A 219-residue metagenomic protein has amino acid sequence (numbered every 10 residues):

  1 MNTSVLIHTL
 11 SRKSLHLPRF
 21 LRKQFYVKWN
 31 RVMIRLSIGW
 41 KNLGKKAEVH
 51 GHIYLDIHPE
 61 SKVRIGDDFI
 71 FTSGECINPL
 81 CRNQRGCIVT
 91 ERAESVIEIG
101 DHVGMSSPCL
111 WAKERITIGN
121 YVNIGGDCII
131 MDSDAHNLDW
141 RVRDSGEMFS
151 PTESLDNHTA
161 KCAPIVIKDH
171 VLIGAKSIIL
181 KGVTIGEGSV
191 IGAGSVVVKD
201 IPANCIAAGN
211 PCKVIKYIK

Functional and structural regions predicted by a protein language model:
M1-M131, N137-L138, F149, H158-H170 (+4 more regions): Domain-scale signature associated with acetyltransferase and cell-envelope carbohydrate enzymes
D144-D156: Short glycine/proline- and charge-enriched loop/turn segments that cap or connect secondary-structure elements
A175-K176, S195: General secondary-structure propensity
V183: Extracellular carbohydrate recognition
G188, V196-K199, C205: Long, compositionally biased interface segments
I191: Binuclear metal-ion centers of metallo-dependent hydrolases, dominated by the metallo-beta-lactamase
